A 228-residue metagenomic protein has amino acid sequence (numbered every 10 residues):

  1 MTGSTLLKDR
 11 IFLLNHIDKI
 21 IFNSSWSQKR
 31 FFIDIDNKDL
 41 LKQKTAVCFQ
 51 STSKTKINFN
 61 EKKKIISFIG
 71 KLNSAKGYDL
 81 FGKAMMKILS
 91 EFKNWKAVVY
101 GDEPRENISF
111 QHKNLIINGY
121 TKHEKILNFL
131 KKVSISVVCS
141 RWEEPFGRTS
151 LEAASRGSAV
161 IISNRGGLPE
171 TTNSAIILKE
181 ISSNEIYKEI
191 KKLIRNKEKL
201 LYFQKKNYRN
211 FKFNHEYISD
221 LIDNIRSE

Functional and structural regions predicted by a protein language model:
S4-K42: A short, active-site helix/loop in glycosyltransferases that binds the activated sugar's phosphate group
I21, K56-K76, G82-M86: Conserved donor-binding/catalytic core segment of Leloir-type glycosyltransferases
W26-S27, K44-I57, P104: Short beta-strand->alpha-helix junction loop in the catalytic core of nucleotide-activated group-transfer enzymes
E106-L127: Nucleotide-activated donor-binding/catalytic signature segment of Leloir-type glycosyltransferases, i.e., the conserved
K131-P145, S158: Acidic donor-binding loop of glycosyltransferase active sites
R165-L178: Short acidic/histidine- and often glycine-rich active-site loop of Leloir-type glycosyltransferases that engages
A175-N184, K192-K197: Conserved acidic donor-binding segment of nucleotide-sugar-dependent glycosyltransferases
K197-S227: A charged, aromatic-enriched C-terminal amphipathic alpha-helix characteristic of glycosyltransferases across folds
